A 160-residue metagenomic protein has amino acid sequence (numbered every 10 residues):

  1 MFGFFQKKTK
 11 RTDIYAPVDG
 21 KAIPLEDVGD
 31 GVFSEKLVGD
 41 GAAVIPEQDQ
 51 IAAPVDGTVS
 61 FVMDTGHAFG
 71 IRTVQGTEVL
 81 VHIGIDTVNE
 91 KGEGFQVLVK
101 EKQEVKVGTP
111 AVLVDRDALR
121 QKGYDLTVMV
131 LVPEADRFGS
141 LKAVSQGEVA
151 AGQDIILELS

Functional and structural regions predicted by a protein language model:
M1-S160: Contiguous, well-folded functional domains in the mature portion of proteins
